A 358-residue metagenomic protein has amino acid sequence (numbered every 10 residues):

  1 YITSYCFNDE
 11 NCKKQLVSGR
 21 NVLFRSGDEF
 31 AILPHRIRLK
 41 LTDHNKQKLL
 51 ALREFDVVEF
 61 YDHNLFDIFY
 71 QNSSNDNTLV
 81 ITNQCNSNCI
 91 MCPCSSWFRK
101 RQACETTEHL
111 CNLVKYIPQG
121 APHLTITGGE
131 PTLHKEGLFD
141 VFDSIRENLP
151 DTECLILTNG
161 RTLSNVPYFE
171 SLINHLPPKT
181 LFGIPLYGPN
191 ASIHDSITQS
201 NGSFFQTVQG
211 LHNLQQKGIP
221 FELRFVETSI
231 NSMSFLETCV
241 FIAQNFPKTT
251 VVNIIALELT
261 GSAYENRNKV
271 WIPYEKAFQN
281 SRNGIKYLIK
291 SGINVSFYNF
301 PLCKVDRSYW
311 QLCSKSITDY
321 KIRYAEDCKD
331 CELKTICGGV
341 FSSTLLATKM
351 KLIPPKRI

Functional and structural regions predicted by a protein language model:
Y1-F24: Short Lys/Arg-enriched alpha/beta "domain-start" segment
G27-T78, S96, S308-K315: N-terminal [4Fe-4S]-dependent radical SAM core
F69-E108: Canonical Radical SAM [4Fe-4S] cluster-binding loop centered on the CxxxCxxC motif and its immediate flanking residues
P93-T106, Q119-H134, R146-N165, L176-V208 (+2 more regions): Core AdoMet radical
N112-P131, L352-I358: Short Fe-S-cluster ligation motifs
L124, K179-G183, F205-N268, K276-L302: Conserved C-terminal portion of the radical SAM core fold that forms the substrate/S-adenosylmethionine-binding
E136-D143, S164-N174, M233-F241: Distinct, well-ordered alpha-helical segments
D306-I358: Flexible mid-to-C-terminal extensions adjoining Fe-S/redox cofactors in radical SAM and related proteins
